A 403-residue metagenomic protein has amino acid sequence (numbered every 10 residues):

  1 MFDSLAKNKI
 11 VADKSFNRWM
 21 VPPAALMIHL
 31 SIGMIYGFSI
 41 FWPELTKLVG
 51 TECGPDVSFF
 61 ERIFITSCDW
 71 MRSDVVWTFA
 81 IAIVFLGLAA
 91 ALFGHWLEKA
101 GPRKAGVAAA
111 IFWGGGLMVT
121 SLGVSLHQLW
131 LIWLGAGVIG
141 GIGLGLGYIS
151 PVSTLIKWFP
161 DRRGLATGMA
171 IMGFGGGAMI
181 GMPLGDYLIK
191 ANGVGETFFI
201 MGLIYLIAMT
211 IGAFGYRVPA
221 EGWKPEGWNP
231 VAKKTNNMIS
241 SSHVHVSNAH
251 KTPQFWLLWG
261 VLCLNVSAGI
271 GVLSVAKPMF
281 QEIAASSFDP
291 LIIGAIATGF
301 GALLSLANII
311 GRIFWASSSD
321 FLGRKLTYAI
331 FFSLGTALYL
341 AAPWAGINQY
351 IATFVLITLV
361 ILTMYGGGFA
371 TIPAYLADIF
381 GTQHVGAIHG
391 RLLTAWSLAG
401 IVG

Functional and structural regions predicted by a protein language model:
L30, G116, L129-L146, C263 (+1 more regions): Hydrophobic core of transmembrane alpha-helices in multi-pass small-molecule transporters, especially MFS/SLC-type
Y36-L45, A166, S247-S317, P373 (+1 more regions): Extracytoplasmic gate region of multi-pass secondary transporters
F41-L88, D289-G299: Extracellular/periplasmic helix-loop-helix junction of adjacent transmembrane segments in MFS-like secondary
L45, L144-F159, A166-T167, G366-F380: Intracellular juxtamembrane helix-capping segments at the cytosolic ends of symmetry-related transmembrane helices
W77-L97, A302-W315: Central cavity-lining transmembrane alpha-helices of secondary-active solute carriers, predominantly the Major
I111-S125, S333-I347: C-terminal ends and interior cores of transmembrane alpha-helices in multi-pass membrane transporters/permeases
M169, A178, Y365-G366, A377-G403: A late C-terminal transmembrane helix in Major Facilitator Superfamily
F174-W223: Helix-loop-helix hairpin linking two adjacent transmembrane segments in secondary transporters
